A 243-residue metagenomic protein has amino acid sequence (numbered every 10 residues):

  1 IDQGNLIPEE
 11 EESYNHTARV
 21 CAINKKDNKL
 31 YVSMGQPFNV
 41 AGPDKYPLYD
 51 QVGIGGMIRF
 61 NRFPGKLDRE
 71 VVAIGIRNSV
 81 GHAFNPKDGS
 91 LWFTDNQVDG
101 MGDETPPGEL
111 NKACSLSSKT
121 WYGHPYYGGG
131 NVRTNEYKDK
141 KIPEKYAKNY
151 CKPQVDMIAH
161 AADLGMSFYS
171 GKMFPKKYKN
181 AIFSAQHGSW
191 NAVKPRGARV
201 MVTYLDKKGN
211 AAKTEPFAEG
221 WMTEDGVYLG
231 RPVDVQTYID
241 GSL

Functional and structural regions predicted by a protein language model:
I1-K25: Asp-box/WD-like beta-propeller blade repeats and closely related beta-sheet repeat scaffolds
A18, Q36-K66, E70, I76-N78 (+3 more regions): Beta-propeller domain segments
K25-D27, P64: Beta-strand-turn-beta hairpins that frame and shape the catalytic cleft of phosphate-ester-processing enzymes
S33: A conserved catalytic-loop motif detector
